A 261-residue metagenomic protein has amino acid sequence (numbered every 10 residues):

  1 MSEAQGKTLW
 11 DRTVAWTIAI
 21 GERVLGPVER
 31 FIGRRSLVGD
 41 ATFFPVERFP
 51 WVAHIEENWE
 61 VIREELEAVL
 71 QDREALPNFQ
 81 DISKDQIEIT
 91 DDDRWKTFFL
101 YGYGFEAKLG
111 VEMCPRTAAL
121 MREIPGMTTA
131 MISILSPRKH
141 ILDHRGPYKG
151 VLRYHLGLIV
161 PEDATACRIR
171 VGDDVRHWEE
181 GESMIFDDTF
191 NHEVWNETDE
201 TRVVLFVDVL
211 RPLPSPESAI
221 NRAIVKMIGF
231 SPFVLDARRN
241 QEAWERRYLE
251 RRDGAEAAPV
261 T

Functional and structural regions predicted by a protein language model:
M1-M131, L135-R145, P216-T261: Fe(II)/2-oxoglutarate oxygenase catalytic core
T128, K139, G150-Y154, F190: Short beta-strand or tight-loop elements that sit immediately N-terminal to catalytic metal-binding acidic residues
I134-S136, P147-D163: Short, conserved beta-strand element in jelly-roll/cupin
I141-H144, F186, H192-T198: Short beta-strand His + acidic residue motifs that chelate non-heme Fe in jelly-roll/DSBH and cupin folds
R153-G157, I185, E200-S215: A short hydrophobic beta-strand segment most commonly corresponding to one strand of the jelly-roll/cupin
I159-E180: A short beta-strand-loop-beta hairpin characteristic of the jelly-roll/cupin
D163, D199-E200: Short strand-connecting beta-turns/loops that link adjacent beta-strands
R176-N191: Conserved metal-binding segment of the jelly-roll/cupin
